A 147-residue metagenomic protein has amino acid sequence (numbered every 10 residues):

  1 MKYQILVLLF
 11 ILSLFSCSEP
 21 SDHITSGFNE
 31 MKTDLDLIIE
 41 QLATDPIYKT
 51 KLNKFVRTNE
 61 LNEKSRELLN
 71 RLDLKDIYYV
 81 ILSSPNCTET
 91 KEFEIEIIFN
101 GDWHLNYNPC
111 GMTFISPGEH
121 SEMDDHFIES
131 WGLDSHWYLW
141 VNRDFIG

Functional and structural regions predicted by a protein language model:
Q4-L14: Sec-dependent N-terminal signal peptides
L14-C17, S84: Compositionally biased regions
C17-Y79: N-terminal export/targeting and maturation segments
N70-G147: Extracytoplasmic electrostatic interaction patches
